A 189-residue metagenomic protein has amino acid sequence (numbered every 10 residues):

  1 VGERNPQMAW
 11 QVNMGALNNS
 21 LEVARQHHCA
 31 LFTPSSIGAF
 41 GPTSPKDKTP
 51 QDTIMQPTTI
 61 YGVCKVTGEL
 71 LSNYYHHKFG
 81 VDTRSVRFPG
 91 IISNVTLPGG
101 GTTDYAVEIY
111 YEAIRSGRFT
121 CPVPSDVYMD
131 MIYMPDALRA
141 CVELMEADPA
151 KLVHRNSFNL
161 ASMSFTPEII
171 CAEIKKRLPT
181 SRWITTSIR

Functional and structural regions predicted by a protein language model:
V1-V12: NAD(P)H-binding glycine-rich loop region in Rossmannoid oxidoreductase-like domains and their noncatalytic homologs
N5, E112, S116, L144-K151: Generic structural signal for alpha-helix termini and adjacent loop/cap motifs
Q11, N18-T59: Conserved Rossmann-fold NAD(P)-dependent oxidoreductase catalytic core, especially the SDR/UDP-sugar
A16, S20-A24, L31, L71-S72 (+2 more regions): Hydrophobic positions on the long internal alpha-helix of Rossmann-like NAD(P)-dependent oxidoreductase domains
L31-S35, A39, R84-G90, D130 (+1 more regions): Structural signature of the Rossmann-like NAD(P)-dependent dehydrogenase/reductase core
I60, C64: Active-site helix of classical SDR
N73-Y128, M134-L138: NAD(P)-dependent short-chain dehydrogenase/reductase
P122-P124, D130-R189: C-terminal substrate-binding subdomain of Rossmann-fold SDR/epimerase-dehydratase oxidoreductases
